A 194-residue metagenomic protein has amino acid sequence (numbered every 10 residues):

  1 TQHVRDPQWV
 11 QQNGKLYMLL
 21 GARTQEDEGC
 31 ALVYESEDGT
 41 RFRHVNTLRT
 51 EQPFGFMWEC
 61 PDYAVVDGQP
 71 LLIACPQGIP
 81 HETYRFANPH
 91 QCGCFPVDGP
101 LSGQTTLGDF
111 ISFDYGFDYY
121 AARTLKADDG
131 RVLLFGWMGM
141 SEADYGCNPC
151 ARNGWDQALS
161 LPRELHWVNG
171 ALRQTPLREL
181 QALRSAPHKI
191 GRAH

Functional and structural regions predicted by a protein language model:
T1-E26, A31-Y34, H44-Q52, C60-A64 (+2 more regions): Hydrophobic core segments of beta-strands in well-ordered, beta-rich domains
T1-Q11, L20, R41-D62, S102-A122 (+2 more regions): Surface loop/turn signatures of beta-propeller and other carbohydrate-active proteins
R5, G29-L32, H44, E59 (+4 more regions): Residues that flank catalytic or metal-binding motifs in active/ligand-binding sites
T24-G29, Y84-Q91, W155-D156: Short, solvent-exposed loop/turn segments at conserved positions within beta-propeller repeat blades
E26-E28, Q52-F54, P80-E82, G116 (+2 more regions): A short local loop/turn or secondary-structure capping micro-motif enriched for an aromatic residue
E35-G39, V97: Conserved Ser/Thr-centered positions that define the repeating blades of beta-propeller domains
V66, P76-G78, T83-G99: Acidic, glycine-rich loop-and-beta core segments that form the ion-binding/anion-interacting portion of active sites
H90-R192: Beta-rich accessory regions
